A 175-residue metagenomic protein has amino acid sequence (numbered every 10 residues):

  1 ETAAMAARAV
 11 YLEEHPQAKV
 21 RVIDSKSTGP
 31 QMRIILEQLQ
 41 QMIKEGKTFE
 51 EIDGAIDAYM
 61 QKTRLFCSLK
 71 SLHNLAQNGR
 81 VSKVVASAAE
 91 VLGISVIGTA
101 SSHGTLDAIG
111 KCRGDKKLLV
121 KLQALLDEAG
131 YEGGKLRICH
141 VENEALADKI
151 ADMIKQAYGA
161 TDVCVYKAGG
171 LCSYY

Functional and structural regions predicted by a protein language model:
T2-R21, S27-E37, Q41-Y175: Mixed-charge interfacial surface used for oligomerization/domain docking and macromolecular partner engagement
